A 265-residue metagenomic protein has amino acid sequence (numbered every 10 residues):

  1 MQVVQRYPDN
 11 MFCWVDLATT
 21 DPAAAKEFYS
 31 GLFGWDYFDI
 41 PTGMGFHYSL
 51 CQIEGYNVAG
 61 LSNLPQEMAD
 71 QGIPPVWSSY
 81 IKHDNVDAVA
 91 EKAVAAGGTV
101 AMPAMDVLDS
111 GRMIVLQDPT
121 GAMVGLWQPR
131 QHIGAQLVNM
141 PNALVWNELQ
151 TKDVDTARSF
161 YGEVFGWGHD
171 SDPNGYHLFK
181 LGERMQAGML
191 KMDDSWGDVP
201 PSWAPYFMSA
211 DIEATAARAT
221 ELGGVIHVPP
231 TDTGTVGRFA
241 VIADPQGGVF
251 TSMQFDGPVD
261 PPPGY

Functional and structural regions predicted by a protein language model:
M1-K26, V76-I81, W127-R158, M185 (+2 more regions): N-terminal beta-strand motif that seeds the catalytic metal site of vicinal oxygen chelate
M1-P8, A90, V94-V145, N174-K180 (+2 more regions): Vicinal oxygen chelate
Q5, N57-Q66, S79, M102 (+1 more regions): DNA polymerase sliding clamps and clamp-related checkpoint/processivity subunits
Y7-D9, C13-Y56, A95, P103-V115 (+3 more regions): Core segments of cupin and vicinal oxygen chelate
M11-T20, S49-C51, E67-K92, R112-L116 (+3 more regions): Vicinal oxygen chelate
C13, A59, W77, A101-M102 (+3 more regions): A short, local hydrophobic-aromatic micro-motif
A25-E27, L61, Q71, V89-E91 (+5 more regions): Short acidic, gly/pro-rich beta-turn/loop elements at beta-sheet edges and active-site/ligand-binding grooves
W35-G72, D118-P119, M123-R130, G168-S202 (+3 more regions): Conserved short beta-strand elements that form part of the metal-binding/catalytic scaffold of enzyme active sites
